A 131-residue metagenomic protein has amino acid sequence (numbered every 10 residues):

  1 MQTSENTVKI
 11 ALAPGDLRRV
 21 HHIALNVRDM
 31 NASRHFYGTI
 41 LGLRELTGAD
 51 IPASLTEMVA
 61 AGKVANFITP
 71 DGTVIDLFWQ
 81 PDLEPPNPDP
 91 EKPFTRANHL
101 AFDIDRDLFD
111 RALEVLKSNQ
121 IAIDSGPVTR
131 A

Functional and structural regions predicted by a protein language model:
M1-P14: Basic/polar N-terminal segments that are highly enriched at the extreme N-terminus, encompassing both cleavable
Q2-E5, R28-N31, D82, T95-A131: Vicinal oxygen chelate
K9-L12, P86-P90: Short beta-strand/turn micro-motifs at beta-sheet edges
D16-R19, P93-A97: Short glycine-enriched loop/turn motifs at secondary-structure junctions
H22-A24, N66, H99-A101: Short aromatic/hydrophobic contact patches that present stacked aromatics for nucleic-acid/ligand binding
N26-V74: Core segments of cupin and vicinal oxygen chelate
L55, L83-N87, Q120: A short local loop/turn or secondary-structure capping micro-motif enriched for an aromatic residue
